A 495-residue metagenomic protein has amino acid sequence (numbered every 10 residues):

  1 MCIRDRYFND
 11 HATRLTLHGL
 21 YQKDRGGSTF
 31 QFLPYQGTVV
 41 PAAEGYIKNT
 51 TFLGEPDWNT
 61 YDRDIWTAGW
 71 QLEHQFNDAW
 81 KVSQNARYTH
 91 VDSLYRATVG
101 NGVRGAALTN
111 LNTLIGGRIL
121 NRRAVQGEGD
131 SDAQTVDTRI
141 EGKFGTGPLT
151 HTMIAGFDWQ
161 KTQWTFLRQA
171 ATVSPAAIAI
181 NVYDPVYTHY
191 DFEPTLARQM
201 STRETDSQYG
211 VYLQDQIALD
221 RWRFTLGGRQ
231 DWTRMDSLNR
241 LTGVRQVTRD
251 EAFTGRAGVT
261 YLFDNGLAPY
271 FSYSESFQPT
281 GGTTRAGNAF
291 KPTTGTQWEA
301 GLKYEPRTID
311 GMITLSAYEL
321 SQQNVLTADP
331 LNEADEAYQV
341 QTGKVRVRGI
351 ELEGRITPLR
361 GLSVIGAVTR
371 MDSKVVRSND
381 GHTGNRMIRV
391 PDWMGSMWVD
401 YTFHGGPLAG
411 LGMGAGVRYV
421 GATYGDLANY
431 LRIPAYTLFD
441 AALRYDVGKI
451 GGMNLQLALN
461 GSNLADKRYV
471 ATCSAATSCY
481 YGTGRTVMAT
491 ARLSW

Functional and structural regions predicted by a protein language model:
M1-D5: Conserved small/polar residues in nucleotide/adenosyl-binding loops
F8-D10, S131, T150-T162, T202-Q322: Structural signature of Gram-negative outer-membrane beta-barrels, strongest in the C-terminal barrel of TonB-dependent
F8-Q75, S93-S131, A176-E204, Q208 (+1 more regions): Acidic/polar loop-and-plug regions of large Gram-negative outer-membrane beta-barrel proteins
H11-L15, A79-V82, P148, R221-F224 (+5 more regions): Repeated loop/turn-to-beta-strand initiation elements of outer-membrane beta-barrel proteins
A68-V91, L120-L238: Face-selective signature of the C-terminal outer-membrane beta-barrel domain
L72-V99, P269, P292-T357, S363-V376: Membrane-embedded beta-barrel scaffold of Gram-negative outer-membrane proteins
G129, T152-M153, I388-W495: Conserved C-terminal beta-signal and adjacent last beta-strands/turns of outer-membrane beta-barrel proteins
R221, E319, Q341-D426, A465 (+1 more regions): Gram-negative outer-membrane beta-barrel transporters
